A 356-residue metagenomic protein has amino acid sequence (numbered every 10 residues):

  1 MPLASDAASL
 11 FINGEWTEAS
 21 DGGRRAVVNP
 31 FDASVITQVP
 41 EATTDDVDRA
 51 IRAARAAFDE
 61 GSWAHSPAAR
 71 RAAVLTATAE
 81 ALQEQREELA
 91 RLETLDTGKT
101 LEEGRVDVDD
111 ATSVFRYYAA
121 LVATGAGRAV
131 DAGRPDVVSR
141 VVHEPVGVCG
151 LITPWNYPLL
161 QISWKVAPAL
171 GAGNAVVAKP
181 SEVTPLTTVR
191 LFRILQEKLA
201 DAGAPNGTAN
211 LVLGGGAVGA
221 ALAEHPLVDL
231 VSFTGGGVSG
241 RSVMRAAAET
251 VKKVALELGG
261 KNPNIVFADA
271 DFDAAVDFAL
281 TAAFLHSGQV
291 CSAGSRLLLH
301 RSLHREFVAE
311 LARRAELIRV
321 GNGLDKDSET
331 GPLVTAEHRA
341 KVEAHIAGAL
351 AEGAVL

Functional and structural regions predicted by a protein language model:
M1-V39, R70-A77, G127-I152, L258 (+1 more regions): Terminal low-complexity tails and localization/encapsulation signals of metabolic enzymes
A33, R71, E93, F115 (+7 more regions): Residue-level signal for inorganic ion chemistry
S34-G125: Glycine-rich loop-to-alpha-helix module at the N-terminal edge of alpha/beta enzyme cores
D48-I51, A72-A79, A90, V108 (+9 more regions): Hydrophobic face of alpha-helices
F58, S62, A79-R86, A90 (+15 more regions): Structural signal for hydrophobic packing residues in well-ordered secondary-structure cores of soluble enzyme domains
A69, R91-T100, V130-P135, D325-G331: Short linear capping/connector segments at secondary-structure termini
G127-A274: Rossmann-like NAD(P) dinucleotide-binding subdomain of oxidoreductase/dehydrogenase enzymes
V238-L356: ALDH superfamily catalytic-core signature
